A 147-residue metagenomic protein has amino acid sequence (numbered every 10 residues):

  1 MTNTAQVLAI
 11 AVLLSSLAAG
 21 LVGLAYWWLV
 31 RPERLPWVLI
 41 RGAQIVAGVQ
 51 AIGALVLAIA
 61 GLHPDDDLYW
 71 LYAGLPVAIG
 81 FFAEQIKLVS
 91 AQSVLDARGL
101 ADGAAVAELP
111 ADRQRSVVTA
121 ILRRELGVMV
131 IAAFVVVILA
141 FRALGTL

Functional and structural regions predicted by a protein language model:
M1-L147: Polytopic transmembrane helical bundles with strong interfacial aromatic enrichment
